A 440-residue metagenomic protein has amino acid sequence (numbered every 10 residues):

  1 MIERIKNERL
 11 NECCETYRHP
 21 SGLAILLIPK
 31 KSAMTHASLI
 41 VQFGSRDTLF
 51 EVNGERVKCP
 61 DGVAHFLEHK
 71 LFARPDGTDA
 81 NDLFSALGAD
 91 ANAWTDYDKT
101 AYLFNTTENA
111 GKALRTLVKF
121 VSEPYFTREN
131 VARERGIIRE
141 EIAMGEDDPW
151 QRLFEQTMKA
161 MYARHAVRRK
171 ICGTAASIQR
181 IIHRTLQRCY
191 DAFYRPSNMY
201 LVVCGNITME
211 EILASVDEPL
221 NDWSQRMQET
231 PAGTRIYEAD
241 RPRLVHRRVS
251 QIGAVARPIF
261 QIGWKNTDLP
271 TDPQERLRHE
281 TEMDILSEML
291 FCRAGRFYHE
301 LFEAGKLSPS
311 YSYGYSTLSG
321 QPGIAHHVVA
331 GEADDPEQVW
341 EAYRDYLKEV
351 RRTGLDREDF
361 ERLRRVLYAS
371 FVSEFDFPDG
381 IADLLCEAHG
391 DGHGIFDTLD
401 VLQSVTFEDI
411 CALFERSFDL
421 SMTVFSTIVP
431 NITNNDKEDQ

Functional and structural regions predicted by a protein language model:
M1-D79, Y190, Y194-E300, M422-Q440: His/Glu-rich zincin catalytic helix
R18, R74-A232, P273-R278, S287 (+2 more regions): Charge-rich, well-structured scaffold segments of protease-associated domains
